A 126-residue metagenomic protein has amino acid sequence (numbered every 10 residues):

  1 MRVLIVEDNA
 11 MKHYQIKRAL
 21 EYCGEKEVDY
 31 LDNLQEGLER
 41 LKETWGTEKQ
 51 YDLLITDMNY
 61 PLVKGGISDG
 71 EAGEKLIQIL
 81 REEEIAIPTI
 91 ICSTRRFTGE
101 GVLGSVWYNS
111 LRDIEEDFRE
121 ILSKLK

Functional and structural regions predicted by a protein language model:
E7-D8, S93: Conserved acidic carboxylate
A10-D32: Two-component/phosphorelay signaling modules centered on CheY-like receiver
Y30-L53, D57, P61-L62: Acidic, metal-coordinating helix/loop segments flanking the phosphotransfer/catalytic sites of two-component signaling
Y51-E82: Conserved phosphotransfer microenvironments
K75-E100, G104-W107: A short, hydrophobic beta-strand element within the central beta-sheet of small alpha/beta folds
W107-E115: A Lys-centered signature of the CheY-like receiver
I114-K126: Receiver (REC) domain switch/output surface
